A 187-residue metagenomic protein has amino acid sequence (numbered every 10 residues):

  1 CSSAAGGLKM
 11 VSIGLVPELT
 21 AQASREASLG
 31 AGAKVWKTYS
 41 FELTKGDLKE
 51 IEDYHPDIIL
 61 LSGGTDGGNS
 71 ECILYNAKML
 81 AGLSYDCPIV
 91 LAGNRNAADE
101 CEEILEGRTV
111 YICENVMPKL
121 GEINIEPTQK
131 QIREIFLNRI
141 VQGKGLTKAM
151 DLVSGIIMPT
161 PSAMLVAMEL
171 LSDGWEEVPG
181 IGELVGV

Functional and structural regions predicted by a protein language model:
C1-L184: Nucleotide/phosphate-binding catalytic cleft detector across ATP-hydrolyzing and phosphate-transferring enzymes
